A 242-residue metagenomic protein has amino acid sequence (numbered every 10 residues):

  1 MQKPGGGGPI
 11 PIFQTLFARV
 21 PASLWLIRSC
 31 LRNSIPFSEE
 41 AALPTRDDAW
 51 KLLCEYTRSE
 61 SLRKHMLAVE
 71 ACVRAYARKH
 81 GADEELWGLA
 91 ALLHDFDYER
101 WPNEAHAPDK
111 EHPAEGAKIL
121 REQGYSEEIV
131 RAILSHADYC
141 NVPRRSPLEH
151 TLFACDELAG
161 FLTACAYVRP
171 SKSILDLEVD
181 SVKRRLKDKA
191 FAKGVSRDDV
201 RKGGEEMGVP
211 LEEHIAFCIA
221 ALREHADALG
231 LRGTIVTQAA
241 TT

Functional and structural regions predicted by a protein language model:
A18-A22: Acidic, Ala/Val/Gly-enriched low-complexity intrinsically disordered segments
I35-D109: Acidic/His-rich, divalent-metal-binding segments that scaffold phosphate/diphosphate chemistry
R58-R63, A68-H80, L93, L148-T242: Divalent metal-dependent phosphate-bond-processing catalytic cores, especially two-metal-ion Mg2+/Mn2+ enzymes that act
H80-K189: Divalent metal-dependent catalytic cores for phosphoryl transfer on phosphate-bearing substrates
